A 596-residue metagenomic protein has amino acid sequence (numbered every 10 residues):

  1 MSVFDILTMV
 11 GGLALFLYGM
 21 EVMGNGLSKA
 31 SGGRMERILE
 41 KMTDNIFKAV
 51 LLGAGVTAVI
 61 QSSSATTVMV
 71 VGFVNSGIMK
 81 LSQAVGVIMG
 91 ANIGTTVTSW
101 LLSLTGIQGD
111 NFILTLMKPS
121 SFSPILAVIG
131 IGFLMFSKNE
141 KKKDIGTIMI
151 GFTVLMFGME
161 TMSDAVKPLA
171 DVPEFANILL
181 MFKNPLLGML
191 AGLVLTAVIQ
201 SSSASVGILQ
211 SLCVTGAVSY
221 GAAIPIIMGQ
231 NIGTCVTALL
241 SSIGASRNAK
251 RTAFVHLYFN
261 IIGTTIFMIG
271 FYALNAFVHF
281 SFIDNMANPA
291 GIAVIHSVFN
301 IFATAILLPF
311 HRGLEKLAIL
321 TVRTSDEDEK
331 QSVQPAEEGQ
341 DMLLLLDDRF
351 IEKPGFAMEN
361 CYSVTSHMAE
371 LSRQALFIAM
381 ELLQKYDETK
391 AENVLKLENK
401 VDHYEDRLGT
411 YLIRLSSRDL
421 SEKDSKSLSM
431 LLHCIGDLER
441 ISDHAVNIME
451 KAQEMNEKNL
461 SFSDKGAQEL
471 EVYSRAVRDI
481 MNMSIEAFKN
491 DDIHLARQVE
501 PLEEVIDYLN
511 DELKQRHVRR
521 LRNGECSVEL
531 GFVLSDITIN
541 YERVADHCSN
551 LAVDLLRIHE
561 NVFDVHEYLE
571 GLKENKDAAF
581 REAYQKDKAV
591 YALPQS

Functional and structural regions predicted by a protein language model:
M1-I46, I145-V194, L212-T215: Helix-loop-helix hairpins and the membrane-proximal interhelical loops of multi-pass alpha-helical transport proteins
M1-L7, G109-S121, F175-M181, G221 (+2 more regions): Interfacial loop-to-helix junctions that mark the boundaries of transmembrane helices in multi-pass membrane
M9-E21, G53-T57, I125-S137, I150-M162 (+3 more regions): Hydrophobic core segments of alpha-helical transmembrane domains in multi-pass membrane transport and ion-translocation
L13, G33, R37, K41 (+16 more regions): Alpha-helical transmembrane segments of multi-pass membrane proteins, especially transporters and channels
G24-S28, V56-A65, V166-K167, L195-A204 (+2 more regions): Short helix-coil transition sites and intra-membrane helix breaks within transmembrane domains of multi-pass
V59-T66, V85-L102, P119-I125, L155 (+5 more regions): Membrane-embedded alpha-helical segments of transport systems, primarily multispan ion/solute transporters
M69-A91, S99-S121, M159, T196-G233 (+4 more regions): Membrane-interfacial helix-loop connectors
M79, T105, V218, G244-K250 (+4 more regions): Cytosolic, long alpha-helical scaffolding segments
